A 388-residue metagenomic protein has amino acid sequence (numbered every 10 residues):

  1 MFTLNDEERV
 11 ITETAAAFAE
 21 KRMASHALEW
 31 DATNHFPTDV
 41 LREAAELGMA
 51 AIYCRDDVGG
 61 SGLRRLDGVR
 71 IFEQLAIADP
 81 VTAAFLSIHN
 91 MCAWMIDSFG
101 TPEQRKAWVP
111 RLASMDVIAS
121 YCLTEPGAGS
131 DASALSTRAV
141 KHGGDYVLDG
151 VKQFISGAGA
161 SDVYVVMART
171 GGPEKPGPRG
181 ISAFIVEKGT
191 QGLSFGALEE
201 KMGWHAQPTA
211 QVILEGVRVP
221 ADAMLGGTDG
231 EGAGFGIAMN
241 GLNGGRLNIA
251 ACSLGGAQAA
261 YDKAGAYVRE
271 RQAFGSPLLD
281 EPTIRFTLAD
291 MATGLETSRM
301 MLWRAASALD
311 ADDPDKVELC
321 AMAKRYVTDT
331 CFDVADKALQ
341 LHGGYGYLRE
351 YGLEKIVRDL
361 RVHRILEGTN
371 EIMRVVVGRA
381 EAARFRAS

Functional and structural regions predicted by a protein language model:
M1-A78, T82-A83, S87, F99-Q104 (+6 more regions): Alpha-helical interface subdomain recognition
G48, F72-A76, A168-R169, V186-Q191 (+1 more regions): Short Ser/Thr-interspersed hydrophobic loop/turn segments at strand-loop and sheet-helix junctions that line or gate
F85, L112, G127-S130, F154-G157 (+2 more regions): Short Gly/Pro-enriched turn/cap motifs at secondary-structure boundaries
M115-L123, M167: A short, Trp-centered hydrophobic/proline-enriched beta-strand micro-motif
A128, Q153-G159, G203-W204, G244-N248 (+1 more regions): Glycine-rich phosphate/pyrophosphate-binding beta-alpha loops
A134, G189-R218: Flexible, small-/acidic-enriched active-site or ligand-binding loops
D145, D149-F195: A short core secondary-structure module
E215-G236: Long, acidic (Asp/Glu-rich), low-complexity accessory segments flanking structured domains
